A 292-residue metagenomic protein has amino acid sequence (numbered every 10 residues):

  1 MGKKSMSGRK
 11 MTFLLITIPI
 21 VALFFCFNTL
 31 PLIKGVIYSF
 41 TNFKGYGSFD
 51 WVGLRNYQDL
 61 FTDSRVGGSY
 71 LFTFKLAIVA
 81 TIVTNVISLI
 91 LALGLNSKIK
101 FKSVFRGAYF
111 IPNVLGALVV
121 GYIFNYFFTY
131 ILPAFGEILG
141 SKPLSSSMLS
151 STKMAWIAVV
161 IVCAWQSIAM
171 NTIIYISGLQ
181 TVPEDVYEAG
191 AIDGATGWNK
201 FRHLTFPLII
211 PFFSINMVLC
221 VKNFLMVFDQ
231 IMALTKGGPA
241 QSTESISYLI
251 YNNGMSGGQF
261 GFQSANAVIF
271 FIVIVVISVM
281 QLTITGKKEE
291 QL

Functional and structural regions predicted by a protein language model:
K3-L292: A structural signal for multi-pass alpha-helical bundles of membrane permease subunits that mediate small-molecule
